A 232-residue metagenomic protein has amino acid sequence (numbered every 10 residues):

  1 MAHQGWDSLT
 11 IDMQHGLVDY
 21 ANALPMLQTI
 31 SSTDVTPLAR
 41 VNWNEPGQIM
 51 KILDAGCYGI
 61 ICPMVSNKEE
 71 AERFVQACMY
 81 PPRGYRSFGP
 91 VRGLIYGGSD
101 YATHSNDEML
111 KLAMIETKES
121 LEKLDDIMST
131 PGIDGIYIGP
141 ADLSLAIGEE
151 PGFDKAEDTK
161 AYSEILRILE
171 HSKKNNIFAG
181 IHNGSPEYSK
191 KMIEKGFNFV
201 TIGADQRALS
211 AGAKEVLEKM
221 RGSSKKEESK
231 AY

Functional and structural regions predicted by a protein language model:
M1-Y232: Expand to "…catalyze enediolate/carbanion chemistry for C-C bond making/breaking, isomerization, decarboxylation
